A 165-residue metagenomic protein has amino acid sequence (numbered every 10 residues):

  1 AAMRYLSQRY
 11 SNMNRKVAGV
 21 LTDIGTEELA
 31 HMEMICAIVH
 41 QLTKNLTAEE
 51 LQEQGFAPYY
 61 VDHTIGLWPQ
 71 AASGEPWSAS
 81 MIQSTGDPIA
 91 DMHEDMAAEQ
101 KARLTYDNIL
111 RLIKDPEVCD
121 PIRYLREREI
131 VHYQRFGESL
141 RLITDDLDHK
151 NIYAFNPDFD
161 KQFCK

Functional and structural regions predicted by a protein language model:
A1-K165: Non-heme di-metal
